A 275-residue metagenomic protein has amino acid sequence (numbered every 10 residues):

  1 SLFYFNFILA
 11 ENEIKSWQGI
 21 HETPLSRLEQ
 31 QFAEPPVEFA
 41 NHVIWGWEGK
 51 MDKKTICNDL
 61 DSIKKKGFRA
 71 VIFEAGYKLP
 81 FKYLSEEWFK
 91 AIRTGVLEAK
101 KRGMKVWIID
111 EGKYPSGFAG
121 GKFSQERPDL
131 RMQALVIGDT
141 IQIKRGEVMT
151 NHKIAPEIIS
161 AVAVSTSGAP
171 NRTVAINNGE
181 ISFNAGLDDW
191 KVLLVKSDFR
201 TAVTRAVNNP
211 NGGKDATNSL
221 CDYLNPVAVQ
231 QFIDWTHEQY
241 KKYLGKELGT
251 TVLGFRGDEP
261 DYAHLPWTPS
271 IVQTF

Functional and structural regions predicted by a protein language model:
S1-S16: Bacterial Sec-dependent N-terminal signal peptides
I20-P35, A40-H42, T55-K66, L84-F275: Mature extracytoplasmic enzyme cores
I44-K54: Active-site mouth loops of central-metabolism enzymes
A70: An N-terminally biased module of ancient metal coordination in phosphate/nucleic-acid-related enzymes
A75-L84: Glycine-rich, proline-tolerant flexible connector loops at the mouths of alpha/beta enzymes
